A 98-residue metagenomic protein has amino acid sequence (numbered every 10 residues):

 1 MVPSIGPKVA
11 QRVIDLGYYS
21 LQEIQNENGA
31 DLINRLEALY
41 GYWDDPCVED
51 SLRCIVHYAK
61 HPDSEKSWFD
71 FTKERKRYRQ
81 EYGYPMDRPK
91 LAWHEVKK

Functional and structural regions predicted by a protein language model:
M1-P3, P7-K98: C-terminal extensions
